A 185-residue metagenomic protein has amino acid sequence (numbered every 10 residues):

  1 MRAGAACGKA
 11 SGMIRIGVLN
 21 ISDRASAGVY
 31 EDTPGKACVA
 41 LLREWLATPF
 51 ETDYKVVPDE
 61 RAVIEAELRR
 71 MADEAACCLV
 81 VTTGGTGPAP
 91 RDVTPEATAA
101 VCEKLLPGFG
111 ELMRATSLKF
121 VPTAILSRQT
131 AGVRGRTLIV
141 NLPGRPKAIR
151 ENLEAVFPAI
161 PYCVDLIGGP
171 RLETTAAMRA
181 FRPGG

Functional and structural regions predicted by a protein language model:
M1-G185: Non-catalytic beta/alpha edge segments that cap or flank active sites
